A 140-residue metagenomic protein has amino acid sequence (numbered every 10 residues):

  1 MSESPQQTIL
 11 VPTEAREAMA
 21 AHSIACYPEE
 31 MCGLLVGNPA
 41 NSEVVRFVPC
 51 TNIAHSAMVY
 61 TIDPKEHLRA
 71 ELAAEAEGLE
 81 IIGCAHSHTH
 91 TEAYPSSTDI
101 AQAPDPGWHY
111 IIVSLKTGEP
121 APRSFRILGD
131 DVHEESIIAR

Functional and structural regions predicted by a protein language model:
M1-I81, H90-R140: Conserved beta-strand-loop surface patch within small alpha/beta domains used for substrate/adaptor or ligand engagement
S87: Metallo-beta-lactamase
